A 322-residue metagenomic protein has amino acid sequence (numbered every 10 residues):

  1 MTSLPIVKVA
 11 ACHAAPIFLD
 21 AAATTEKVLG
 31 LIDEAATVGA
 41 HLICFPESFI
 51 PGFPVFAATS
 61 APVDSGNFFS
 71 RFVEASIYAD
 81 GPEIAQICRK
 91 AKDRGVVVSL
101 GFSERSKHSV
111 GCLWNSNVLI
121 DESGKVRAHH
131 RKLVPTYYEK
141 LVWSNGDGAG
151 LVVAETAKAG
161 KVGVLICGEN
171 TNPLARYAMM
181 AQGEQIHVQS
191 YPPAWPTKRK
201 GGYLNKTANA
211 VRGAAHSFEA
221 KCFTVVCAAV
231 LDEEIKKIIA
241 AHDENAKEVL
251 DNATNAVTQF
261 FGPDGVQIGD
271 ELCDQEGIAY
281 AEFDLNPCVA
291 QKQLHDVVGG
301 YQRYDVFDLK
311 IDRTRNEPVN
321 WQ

Functional and structural regions predicted by a protein language model:
M1-I6, P318-Q322: Eukaryotic N-terminal low-complexity, Ser/Thr- and Lys/Arg-rich leader segments that predominantly function as
T2-L42: N-terminal glycine-/serine-/threonine-rich phosphate-binding loop
I6-F18, S116, H129-R131, V153 (+2 more regions): Active-site-proximal beta-strand elements of phosphoester/diester hydrolases
A21, D33-S123, P193-C222: Cys-nucleophile CN-hydrolase/nitrilase-fold catalytic domain and related Cys-dependent amidase chemistry that acts on
Y78-S99, K161, C167-A279: CN hydrolase (nitrilase-like) catalytic-core segments centered on the catalytic cysteine and neighboring Lys/Glu
S123, H129-H130, E271: Short hydrophobic alpha-helix segments
K132-G146, Q275-L294: A short, polar/charged loop-to-alpha-helix boundary motif
V152-Q185, P287-Q322: Cysteine/selenocysteine-centered motifs that mediate thiol-based redox chemistry or coordinate metal-sulfur cofactors
